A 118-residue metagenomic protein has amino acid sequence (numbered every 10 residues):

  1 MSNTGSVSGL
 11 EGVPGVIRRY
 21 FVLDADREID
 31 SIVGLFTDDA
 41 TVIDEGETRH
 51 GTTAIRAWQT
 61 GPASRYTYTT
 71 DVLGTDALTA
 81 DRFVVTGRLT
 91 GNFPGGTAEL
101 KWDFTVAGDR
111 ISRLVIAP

Functional and structural regions predicted by a protein language model:
M1-D30, G34: Short, low-complexity N-terminal intrinsically disordered segments enriched in polar/charged residues
Y20, I32, A40, G51 (+4 more regions): Hydrophobic pocket/interface hotspot
I29-V33, D38-G74: A solvent-exposed, acidic/Ser-Thr-rich amphipathic alpha-helical stretch
F36, L89-G91, P118: Short beta-strand segments enriched in hydrophobic/aromatic residues within well-folded beta-rich domains
R56-K101: Surface-exposed, charged secondary-structure patches
E99-P118: Short beta-strand edge/turn micro-motifs at domain boundaries
